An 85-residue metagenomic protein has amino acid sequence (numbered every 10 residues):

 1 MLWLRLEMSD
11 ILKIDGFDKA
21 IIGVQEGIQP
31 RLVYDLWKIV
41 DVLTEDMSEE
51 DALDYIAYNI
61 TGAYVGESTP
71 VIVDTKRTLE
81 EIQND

Functional and structural regions predicted by a protein language model:
L2-D85: C-terminal alpha-helical interaction appendages
